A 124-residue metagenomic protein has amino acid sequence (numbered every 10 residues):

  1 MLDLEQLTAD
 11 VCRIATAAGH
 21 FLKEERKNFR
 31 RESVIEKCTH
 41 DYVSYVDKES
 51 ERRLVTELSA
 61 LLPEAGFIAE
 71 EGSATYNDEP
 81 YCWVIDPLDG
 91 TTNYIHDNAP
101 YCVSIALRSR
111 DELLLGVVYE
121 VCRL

Functional and structural regions predicted by a protein language model:
M1-L88: N-terminal subdomain of lithium-sensitive/metallo-dependent phosphomonoesterases centered on the IMPase/IPPase/PAP
N77-L124: DPxDG-like acidic metal-binding loop motif
